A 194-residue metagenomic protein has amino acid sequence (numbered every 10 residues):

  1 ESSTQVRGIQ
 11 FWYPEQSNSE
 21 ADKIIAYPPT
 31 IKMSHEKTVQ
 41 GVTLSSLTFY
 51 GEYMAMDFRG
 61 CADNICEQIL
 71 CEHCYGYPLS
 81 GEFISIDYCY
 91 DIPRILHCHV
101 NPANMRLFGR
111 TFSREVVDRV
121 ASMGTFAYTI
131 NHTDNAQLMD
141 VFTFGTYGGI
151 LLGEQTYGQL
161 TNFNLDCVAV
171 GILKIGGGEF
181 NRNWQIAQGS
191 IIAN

Functional and structural regions predicted by a protein language model:
E1-N194: Extracellular/periplasmic carbohydrate-active domains that bind, remodel, or depolymerize complex polysaccharides
